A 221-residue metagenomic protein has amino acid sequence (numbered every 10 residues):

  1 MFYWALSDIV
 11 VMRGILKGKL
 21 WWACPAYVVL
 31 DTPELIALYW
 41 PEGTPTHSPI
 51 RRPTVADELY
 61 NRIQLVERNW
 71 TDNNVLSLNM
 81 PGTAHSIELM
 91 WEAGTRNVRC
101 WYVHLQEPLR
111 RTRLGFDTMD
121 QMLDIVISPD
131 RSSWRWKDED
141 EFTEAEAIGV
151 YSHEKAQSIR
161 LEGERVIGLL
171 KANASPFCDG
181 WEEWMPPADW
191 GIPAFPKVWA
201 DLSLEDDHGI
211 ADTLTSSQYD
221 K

Functional and structural regions predicted by a protein language model:
M1-N73: Charge-rich, low-complexity N-terminal segments
D31-E34, A93-T95, S128-S132: Short acidic-glycine loop/turn motifs at beta-strand connectors
H47-P53, L114, A145-I148: A short, polar/proline- and glycine-enriched secondary-structure boundary/capping micro-motif
V66-V103, P108, L123: Phosphate/ribose-recognition catalytic cores of enzymes acting on nucleotide-derived substrates
L76, V103, E107-S128, W136 (+1 more regions): Gly/Pro-enriched, hydrophobic low-complexity segments that function as extracytoplasmic propeptides/linkers
Q121-L169: A hydrophobic, small-residue-rich beta->alpha segment in the mid-to-C-terminal subdomain of diverse proteins
L161-I210: Cysteine/selenocysteine-centered motifs that mediate thiol-based redox chemistry or coordinate metal-sulfur cofactors
